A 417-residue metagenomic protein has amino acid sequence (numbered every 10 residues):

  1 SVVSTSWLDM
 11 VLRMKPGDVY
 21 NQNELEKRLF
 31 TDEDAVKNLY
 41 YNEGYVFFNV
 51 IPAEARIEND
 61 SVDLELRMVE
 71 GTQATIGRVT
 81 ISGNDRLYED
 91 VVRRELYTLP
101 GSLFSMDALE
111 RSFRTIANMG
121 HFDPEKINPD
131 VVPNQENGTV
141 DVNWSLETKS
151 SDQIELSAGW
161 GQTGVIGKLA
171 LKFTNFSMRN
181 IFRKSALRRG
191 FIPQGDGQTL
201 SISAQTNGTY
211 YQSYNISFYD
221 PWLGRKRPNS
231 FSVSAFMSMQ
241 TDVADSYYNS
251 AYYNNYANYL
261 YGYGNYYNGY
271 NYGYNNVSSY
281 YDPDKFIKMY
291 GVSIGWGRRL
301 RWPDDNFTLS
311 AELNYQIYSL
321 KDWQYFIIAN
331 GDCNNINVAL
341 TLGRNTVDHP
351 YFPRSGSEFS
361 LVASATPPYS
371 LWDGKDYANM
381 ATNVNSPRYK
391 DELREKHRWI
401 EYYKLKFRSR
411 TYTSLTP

Functional and structural regions predicted by a protein language model:
S1, E54-Q73, P133-S150: Self-splicing inteins and homing endonuclease
S1-D18, Q73-L96: Sec-exported N-terminal periplasmic low-complexity segments
S1-E58, D63-R67, A235-M237: Post-signal-peptide, soluble extracytosolic/periplasmic N-terminal scaffold domains of envelope/secretory systems
T5-D9, R13, R86, S105-F352 (+1 more regions): Gram-negative/organellar outer-membrane beta-barrel architecture
S6, M10, F30-D34, N38 (+5 more regions): Solvent-exposed, polar/charged alpha-helical surfaces in well-ordered, non-transmembrane soluble domains, broadly
T98-L103: C-terminal soluble interaction/assembly domains
S201-Y211, S278-I287, S370-V384, D391-E401 (+1 more regions): Outer-membrane beta-barrel proteins
A235, Y290-I294, Y315-I317, F359 (+4 more regions): Transmembrane beta-barrel strand/turn architecture of Gram-negative outer membrane proteins
